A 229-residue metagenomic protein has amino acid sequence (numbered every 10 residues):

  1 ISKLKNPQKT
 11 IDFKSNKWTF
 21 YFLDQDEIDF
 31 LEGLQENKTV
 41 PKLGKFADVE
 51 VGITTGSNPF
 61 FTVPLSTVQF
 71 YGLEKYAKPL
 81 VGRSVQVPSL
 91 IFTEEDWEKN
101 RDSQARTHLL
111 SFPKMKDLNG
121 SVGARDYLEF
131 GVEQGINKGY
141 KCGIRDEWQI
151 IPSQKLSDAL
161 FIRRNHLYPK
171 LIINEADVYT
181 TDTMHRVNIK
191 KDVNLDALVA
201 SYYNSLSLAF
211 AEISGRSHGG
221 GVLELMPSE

Functional and structural regions predicted by a protein language model:
I1-D26: Internal, well-ordered domain-core segments that constitute the primary functional module of diverse proteins
T19-F22, E27-E229: Polybasic, glycine- and aromatic-enriched phosphate-binding surface used to engage nucleic acids
